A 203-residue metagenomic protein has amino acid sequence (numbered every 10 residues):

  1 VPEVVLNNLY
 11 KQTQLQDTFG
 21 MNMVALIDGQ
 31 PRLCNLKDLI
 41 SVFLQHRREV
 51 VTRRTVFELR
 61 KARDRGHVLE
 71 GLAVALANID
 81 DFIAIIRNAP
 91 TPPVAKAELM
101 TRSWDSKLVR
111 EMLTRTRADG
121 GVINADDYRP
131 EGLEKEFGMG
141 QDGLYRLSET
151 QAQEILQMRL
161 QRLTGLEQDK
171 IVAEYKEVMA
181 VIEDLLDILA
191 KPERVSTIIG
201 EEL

Functional and structural regions predicted by a protein language model:
V1-L203: C-terminal interaction appendages of subunits in large macromolecular complexes
